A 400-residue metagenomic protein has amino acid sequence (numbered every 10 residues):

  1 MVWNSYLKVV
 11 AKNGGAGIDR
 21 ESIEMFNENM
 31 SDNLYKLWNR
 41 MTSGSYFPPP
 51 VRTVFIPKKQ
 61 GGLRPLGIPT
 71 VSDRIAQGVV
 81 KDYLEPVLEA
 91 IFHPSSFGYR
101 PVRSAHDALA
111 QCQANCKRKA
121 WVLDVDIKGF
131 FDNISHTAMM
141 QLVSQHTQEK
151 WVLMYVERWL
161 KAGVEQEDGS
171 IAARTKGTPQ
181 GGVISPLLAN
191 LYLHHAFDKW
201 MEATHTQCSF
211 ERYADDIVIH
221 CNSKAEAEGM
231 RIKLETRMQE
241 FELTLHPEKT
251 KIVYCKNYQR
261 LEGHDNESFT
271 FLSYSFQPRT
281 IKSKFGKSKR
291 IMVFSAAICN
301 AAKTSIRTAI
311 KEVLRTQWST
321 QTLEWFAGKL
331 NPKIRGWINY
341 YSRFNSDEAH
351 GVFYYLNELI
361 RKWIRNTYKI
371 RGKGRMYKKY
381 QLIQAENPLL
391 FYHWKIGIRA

Functional and structural regions predicted by a protein language model:
M1-S31: Non-catalytic, polymerase-adjacent accessory regions of viral genome-replication enzymes
A11-I18, K59, L88-F92, A120-W121 (+7 more regions): Short acidic (Asp/Glu) and glycine-rich catalytic loops that position anionic groups and cofactors
R40-F55, K59, I91-S96, R100-C255 (+1 more regions): Conserved polymerase palm-domain catalytic core
V80: Nucleotide/phosphate-binding loop and acidic/charged catalytic motifs in nucleotide-binding or -utilizing enzymes
K161, E242-W318: A conserved non-catalytic segment of reverse transcriptases and RNA-directed RNA polymerases corresponding to the late
Y213, T250-Y258, K329-L330, G351-N357 (+1 more regions): A glycine-rich phosphate-binding loop feature that marks nucleotide/adenosyl-phosphate handling sites
T304-G374: Right-hand nucleic-acid polymerase module
Y355, L359, I364, Y368-A400: Extended C-terminal regions of large enzymes
